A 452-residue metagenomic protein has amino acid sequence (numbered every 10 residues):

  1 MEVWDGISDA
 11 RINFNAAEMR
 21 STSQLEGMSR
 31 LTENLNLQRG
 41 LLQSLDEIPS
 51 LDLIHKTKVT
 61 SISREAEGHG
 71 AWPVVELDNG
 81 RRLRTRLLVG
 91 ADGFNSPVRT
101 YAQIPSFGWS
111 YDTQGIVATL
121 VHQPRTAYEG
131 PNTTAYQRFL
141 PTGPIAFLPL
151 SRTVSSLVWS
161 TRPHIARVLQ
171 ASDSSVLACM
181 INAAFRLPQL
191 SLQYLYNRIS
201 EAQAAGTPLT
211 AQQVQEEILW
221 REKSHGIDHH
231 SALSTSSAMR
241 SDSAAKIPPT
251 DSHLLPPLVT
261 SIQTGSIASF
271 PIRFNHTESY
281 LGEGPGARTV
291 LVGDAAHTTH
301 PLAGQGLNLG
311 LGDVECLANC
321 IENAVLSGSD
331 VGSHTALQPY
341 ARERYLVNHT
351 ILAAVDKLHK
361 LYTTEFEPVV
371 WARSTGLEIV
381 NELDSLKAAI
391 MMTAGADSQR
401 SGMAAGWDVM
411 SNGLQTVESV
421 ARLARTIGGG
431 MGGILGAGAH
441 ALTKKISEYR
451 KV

Functional and structural regions predicted by a protein language model:
E2-A102, F107-T119: Conserved N-terminal helical subregion
N34-Q38, L42, T113, A178 (+4 more regions): A general structural signal for well-ordered alpha-helical segments in protein cores
L53, G80, L88, F107 (+6 more regions): Fungal eukaryote-biased detector of long internal structured cores
E65, L148-L150, E283: Short beta-strand micro-motifs enriched in acidic
N95-Y136, P141-G143, S151-S156, S160-R167 (+2 more regions): Central beta-strand plus flanking loop segment that forms part of the substrate or channel wall within the catalytic
S172-G332: FAD/FMN-dependent oxidoreductases across multiple families
N319-V452: C-terminal helical "tail/cap" subdomain of flavin- and related membrane-associated enzymes
